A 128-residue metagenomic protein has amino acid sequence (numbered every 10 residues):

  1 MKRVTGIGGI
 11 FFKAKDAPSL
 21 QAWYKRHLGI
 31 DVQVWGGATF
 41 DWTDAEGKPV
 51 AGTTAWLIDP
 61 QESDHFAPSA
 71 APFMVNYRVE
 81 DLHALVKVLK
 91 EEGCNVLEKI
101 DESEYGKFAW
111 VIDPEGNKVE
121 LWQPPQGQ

Functional and structural regions predicted by a protein language model:
M1-G6, W35, V86-Q128: Vicinal oxygen chelate
K2-T5, F11-A55, E91: Core segments of cupin and vicinal oxygen chelate
I7-K15, D44, Q61-L89, K107-I112 (+1 more regions): Vicinal oxygen chelate
A22, R26, E80-E91, N95: Replace "anionic and nucleotidyl ligands
H27-L28, T39, E46, P60 (+3 more regions): Short, isolated positions within intrinsically disordered regulatory regions of eukaryotic proteins
L28-D31, Y77-R78, E98-D101: Short linear motifs in intrinsically disordered
D41, L57-D59, W122: Residues in well-ordered beta-strands of folded domains
W56-Q61, C94: Short amphipathic beta-strand starts and helix->beta connectors
